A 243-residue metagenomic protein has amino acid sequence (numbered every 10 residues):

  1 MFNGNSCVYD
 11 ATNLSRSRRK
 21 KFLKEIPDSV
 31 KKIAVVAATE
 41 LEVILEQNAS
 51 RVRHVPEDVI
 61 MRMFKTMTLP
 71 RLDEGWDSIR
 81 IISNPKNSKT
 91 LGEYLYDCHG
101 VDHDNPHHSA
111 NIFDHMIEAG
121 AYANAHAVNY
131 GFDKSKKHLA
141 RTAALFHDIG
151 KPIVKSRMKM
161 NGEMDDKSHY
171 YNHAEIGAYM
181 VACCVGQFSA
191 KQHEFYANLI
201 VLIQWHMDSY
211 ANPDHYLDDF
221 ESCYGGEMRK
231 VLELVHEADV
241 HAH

Functional and structural regions predicted by a protein language model:
M1-C7, L14-S15: Conserved substrate/cofactor phosphate-moiety recognition/catalytic segment in nucleotide-dependent phosphotransferases
N5-Y9, K32, A140: Generic beta-sheet signal
Y9-T12, H206: Short His-Asn-centered micro-motif
T12-I81: Replace "adjacent to P-loop NTPase cores in ATP/GTP-dependent enzymes" with "adjacent to NTP-binding cores
R19, I60, M116, Y170-A174 (+1 more regions): Amphipathic alpha-helical segments in well-structured domains
K65-H107: NTP-dependent small-molecule kinase module
E93-G120, S156-K167: Active-site flanking loop/helix segments enriched in acidic
N124, F132-H243: Divalent metal-dependent catalytic cores for phosphoryl transfer on phosphate-bearing substrates
